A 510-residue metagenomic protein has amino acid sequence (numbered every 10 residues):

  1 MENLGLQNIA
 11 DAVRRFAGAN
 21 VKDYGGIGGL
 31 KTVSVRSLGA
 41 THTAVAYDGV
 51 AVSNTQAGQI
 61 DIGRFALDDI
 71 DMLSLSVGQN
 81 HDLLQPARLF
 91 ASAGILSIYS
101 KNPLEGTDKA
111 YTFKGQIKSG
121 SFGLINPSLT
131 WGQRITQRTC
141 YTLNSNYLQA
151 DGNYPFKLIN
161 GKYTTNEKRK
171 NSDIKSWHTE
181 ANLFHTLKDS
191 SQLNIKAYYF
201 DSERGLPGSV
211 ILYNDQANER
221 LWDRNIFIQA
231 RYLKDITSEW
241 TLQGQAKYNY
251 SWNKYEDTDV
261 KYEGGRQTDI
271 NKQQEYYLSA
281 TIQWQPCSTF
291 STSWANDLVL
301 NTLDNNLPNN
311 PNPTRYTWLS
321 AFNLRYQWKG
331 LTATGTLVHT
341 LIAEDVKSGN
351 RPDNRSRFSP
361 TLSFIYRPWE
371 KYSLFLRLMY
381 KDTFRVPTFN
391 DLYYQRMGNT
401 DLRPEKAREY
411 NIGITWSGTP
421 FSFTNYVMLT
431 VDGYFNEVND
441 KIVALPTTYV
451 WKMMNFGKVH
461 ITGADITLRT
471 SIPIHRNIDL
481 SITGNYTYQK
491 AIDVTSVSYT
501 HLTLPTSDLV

Functional and structural regions predicted by a protein language model:
A10-A51: Extracytoplasmic beta-strand/coil segments of soluble accessory domains associated with Gram-negative outer-membrane
I62-G63, A87-R88, S119-S121, T165 (+8 more regions): Replace "Gram-negative outer membrane beta-barrel proteins" with "bacterial and organellar outer membrane beta-barrel
L67-K114: A beta-strand signature from Gram-negative outer-membrane beta-barrel systems, especially the internal plug domain
Q85, P103-Y111, Q137-R138, S190 (+6 more regions): Short loop/turn motifs that connect adjacent beta-strands in outer-membrane beta-barrel proteins
G152-K157, N166-H178, F184-T186, S190-L242 (+2 more regions): Flexible loop and strand-edge segments within Gram-negative outer membrane beta-barrel domains
E239-Y255, W369, L376-M379, E405-T462 (+1 more regions): Membrane-embedded beta-barrel scaffold of Gram-negative outer-membrane proteins
Q285-N436: Structural signature of Gram-negative outer-membrane beta-barrels, strongest in the C-terminal barrel of TonB-dependent
S288, S293, G330-A333, M428-E437 (+2 more regions): Gram-negative outer-membrane beta-barrel transporters
